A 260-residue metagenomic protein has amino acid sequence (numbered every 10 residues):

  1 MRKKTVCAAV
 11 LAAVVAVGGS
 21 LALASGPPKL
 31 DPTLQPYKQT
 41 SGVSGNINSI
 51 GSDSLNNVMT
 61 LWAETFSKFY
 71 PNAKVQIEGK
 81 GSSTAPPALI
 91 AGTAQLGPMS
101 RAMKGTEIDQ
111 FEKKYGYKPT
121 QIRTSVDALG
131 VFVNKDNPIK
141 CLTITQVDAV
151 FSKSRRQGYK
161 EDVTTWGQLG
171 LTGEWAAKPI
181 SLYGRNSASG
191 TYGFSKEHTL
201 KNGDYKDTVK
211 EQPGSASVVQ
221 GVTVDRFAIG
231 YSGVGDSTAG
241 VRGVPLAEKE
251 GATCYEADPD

Functional and structural regions predicted by a protein language model:
K4-A22: Gram-negative bacterial Sec-dependent N-terminal signal peptides
L23-D260: Flexible loop/hinge segments at secondary-structure junctions
